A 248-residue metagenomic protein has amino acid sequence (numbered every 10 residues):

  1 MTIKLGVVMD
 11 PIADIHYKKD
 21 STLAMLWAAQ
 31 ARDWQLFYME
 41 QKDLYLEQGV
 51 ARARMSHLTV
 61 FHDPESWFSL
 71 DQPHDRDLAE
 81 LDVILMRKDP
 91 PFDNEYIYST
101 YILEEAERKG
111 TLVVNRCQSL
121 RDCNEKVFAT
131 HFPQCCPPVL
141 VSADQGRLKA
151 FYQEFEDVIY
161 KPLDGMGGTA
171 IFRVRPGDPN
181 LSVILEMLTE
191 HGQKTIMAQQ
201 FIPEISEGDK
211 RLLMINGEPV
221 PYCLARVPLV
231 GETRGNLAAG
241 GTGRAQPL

Functional and structural regions predicted by a protein language model:
M1-G6: Extreme N-terminal starter segment of soluble prokaryotic enzymes
V7, L85-M86, Q199: Redox-cofactor binding/interface segments in oxidoreductases and associated redox assembly factors
A13-I15, K19-V141: Conserved N-proximal alpha/beta basic substrate-recognition cap immediately N-terminal to, or forming the N-lobe
F37, V113-V114, I159, M197-Q199: Structural detector of well-ordered beta-strand residues that form the stable sheet scaffold of enzyme domains
R76-L78, E105, A129-Q134, F151-Y152 (+3 more regions): Solvent-exposed alpha-helices and their adjacent loops that cap or buttress functional pockets in soluble metabolic
D89-P91, Q118-D122, A143-R147, L163-G167 (+2 more regions): Short acidic/polar capping segments at secondary-structure boundaries
G146, Q153-E156, G167-L248: Phosphate-binding site of ATP-dependent enzymes
